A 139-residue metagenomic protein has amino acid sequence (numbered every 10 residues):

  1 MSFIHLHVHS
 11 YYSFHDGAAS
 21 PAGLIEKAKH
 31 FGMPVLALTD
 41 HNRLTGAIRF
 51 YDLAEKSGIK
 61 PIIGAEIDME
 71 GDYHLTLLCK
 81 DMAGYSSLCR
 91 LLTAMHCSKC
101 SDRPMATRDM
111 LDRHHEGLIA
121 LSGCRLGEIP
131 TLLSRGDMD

Functional and structural regions predicted by a protein language model:
M1-D139: Phosphodiester-processing cores and adjacent nucleic acid-binding clamps
